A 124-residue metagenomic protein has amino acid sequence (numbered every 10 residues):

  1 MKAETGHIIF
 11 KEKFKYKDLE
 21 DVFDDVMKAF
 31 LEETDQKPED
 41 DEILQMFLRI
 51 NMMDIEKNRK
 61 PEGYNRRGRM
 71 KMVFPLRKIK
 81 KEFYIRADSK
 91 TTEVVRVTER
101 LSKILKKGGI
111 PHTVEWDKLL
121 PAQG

Functional and structural regions predicted by a protein language model:
M1-G124: Structured alpha/beta or helical-core interaction and ligand-binding surfaces enriched in interleaved
